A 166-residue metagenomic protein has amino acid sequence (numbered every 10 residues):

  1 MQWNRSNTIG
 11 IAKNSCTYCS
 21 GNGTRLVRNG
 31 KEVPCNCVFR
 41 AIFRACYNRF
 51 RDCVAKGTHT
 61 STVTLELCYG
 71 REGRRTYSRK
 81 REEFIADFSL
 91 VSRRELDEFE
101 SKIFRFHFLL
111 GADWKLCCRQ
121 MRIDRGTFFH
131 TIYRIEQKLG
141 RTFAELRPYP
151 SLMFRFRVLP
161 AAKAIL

Functional and structural regions predicted by a protein language model:
M1-V91, A144-L166: N-terminal interaction/assembly modules
S78, R94, R122-R125: Short, charged/polar micro-motifs that form catalytic or ligand-binding hotspots
F88, D124, F128-L146: DNA major-groove recognition helices of helix-turn-helix
S89, R93-D97, C118: Amphipathic, well-packed alpha-helical segments that form the structural scaffold of globular domains
R94-D113: Short amphipathic alpha helix immediately N-terminal
R105-L109, R122, Y133: Short amphipathic alpha-helical surface patches that mediate protein-protein
L110-T127: Helix-turn-helix DNA-binding module
